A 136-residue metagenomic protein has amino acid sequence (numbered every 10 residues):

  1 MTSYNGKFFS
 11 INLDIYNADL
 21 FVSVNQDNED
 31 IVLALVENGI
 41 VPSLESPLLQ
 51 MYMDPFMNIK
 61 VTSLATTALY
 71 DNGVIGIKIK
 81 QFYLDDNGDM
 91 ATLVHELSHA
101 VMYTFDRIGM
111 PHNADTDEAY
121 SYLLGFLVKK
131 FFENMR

Functional and structural regions predicted by a protein language model:
M1-L44: Charge-rich, low-complexity N-terminal segments
S10, D19-S23, A34, S63-Y83 (+3 more regions): Ordered hydrophobic segments in well-structured contexts
N38-N87, A100-T104: Active-site scaffold of zinc-dependent metalloenzymes
L84, G88, H112-D115: Short, solvent-exposed segments of well-ordered alpha helices
G88-L97: Short alpha-helical catalytic segment bearing the HExxH-like zincin motif of zinc-dependent metalloproteases
L97-A114: Catalytic Zn2+-binding segment of zinc metalloproteases
P111-R136: Post-HExxH zinc-binding segment in Zn-dependent metallohydrolases
